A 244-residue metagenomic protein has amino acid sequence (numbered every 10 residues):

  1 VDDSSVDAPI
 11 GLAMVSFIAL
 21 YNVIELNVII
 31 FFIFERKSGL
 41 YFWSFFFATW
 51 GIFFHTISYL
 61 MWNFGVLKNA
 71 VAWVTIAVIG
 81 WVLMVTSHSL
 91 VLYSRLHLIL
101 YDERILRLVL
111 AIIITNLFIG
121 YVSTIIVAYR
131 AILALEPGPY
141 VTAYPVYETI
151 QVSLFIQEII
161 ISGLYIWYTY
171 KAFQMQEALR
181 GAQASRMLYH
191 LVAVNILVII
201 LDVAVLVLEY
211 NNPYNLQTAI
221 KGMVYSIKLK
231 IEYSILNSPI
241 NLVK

Functional and structural regions predicted by a protein language model:
V1-L117: Membrane-proximal first intracellular loop
P9-A19, V71-V85, T124, Y144-I161 (+1 more regions): Extracellular loop 3-seventh transmembrane helix
I24-N27, S89-Y93, S162-I166, E232 (+1 more regions): Alpha-helical transmembrane segments of polytopic integral membrane proteins, especially the permease/helical cores
R36-S44, A134-P139, A178: Interhelical loop segments of eukaryotic multi-pass membrane proteins
K37-S38, L100-L106, Y165-L188, L236-K244: Intracellular signaling interfaces of 7-transmembrane GPCRs
I52-V66, I119-L135, G163-F173, L197-L216: Helix-to-loop junction signature of class
L92-L98, A128-L133, S234-K244: A cytosolic-side transmembrane-helix exit/cap motif
L96, L100, I105-W167: Membrane-proximal helix-loop-helix units in multi-pass membrane proteins
